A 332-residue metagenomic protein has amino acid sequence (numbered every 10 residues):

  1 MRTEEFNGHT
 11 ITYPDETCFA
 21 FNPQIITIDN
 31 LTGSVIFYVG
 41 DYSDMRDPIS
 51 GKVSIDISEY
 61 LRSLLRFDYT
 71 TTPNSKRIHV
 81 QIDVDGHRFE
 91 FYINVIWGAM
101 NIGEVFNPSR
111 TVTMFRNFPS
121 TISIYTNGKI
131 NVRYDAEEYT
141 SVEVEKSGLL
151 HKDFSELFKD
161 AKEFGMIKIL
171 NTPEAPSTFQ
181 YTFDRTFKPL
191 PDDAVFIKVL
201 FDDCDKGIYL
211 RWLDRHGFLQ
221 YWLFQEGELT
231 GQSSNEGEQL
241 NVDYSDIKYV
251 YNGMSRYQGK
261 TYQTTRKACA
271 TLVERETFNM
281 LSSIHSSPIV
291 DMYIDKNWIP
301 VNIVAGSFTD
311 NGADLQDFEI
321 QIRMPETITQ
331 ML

Functional and structural regions predicted by a protein language model:
M1-D203: Preference for solvent-exposed, low-hydrophobicity sequence contexts
R2-I11, K146-L149, S155-K159, T178-L332: Extracellular/virion structural assembly segments
